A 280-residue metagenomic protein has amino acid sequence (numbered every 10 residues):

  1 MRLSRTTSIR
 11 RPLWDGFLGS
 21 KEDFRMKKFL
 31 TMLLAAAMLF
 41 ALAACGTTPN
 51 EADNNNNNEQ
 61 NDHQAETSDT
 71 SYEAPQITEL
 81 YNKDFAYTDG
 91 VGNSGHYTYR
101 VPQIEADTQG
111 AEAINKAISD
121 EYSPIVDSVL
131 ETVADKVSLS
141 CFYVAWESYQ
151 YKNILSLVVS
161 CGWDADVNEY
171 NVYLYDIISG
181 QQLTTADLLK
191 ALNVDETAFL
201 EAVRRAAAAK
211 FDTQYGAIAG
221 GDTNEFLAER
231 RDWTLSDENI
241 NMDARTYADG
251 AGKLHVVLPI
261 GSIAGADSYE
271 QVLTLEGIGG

Functional and structural regions predicted by a protein language model:
R2-S4: Intrinsically disordered, low-complexity segments enriched in serine/proline and basic residues
T6-T7, T31, T67: Ala/Thr-enriched low-complexity intrinsically disordered regions
S8-R11, L33, P49-N50: Serine/threonine-rich, low-complexity intrinsically disordered segments
S8-R25: Short, Lys/Arg-enriched N-terminal segments with co-localized hydrophobic residues within the first ~10-30 amino acids
K28-A35: Sec-dependent signal peptide recognition, specifically the positively charged N-region followed immediately by
A41-A44: C-terminal motif of bacterial Sec signal peptides marking the signal peptidase cleavage site
G46-G280: Compositionally biased intrinsically disordered regions enriched in Thr/Gly
